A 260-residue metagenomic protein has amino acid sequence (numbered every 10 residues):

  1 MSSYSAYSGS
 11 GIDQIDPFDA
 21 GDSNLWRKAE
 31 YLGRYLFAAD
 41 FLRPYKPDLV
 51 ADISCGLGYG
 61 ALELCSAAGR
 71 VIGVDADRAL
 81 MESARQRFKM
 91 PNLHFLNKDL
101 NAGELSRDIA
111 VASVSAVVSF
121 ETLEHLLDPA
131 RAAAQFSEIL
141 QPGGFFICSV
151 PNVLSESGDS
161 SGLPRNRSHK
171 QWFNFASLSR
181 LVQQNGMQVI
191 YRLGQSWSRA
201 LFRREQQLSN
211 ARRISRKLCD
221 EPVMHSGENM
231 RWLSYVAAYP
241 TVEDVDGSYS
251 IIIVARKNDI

Functional and structural regions predicted by a protein language model:
M1-A112, A116, F120, A130-A133 (+5 more regions): Conserved N-terminal segment of class I S-adenosyl-L-methionine
E121-H125: A short His-aromatic
D128-P129, D159: Conserved catalytic-core motifs of eukaryotic protein kinase domains, centered on the activation segment
A130-P142: A short glycine-rich, Lys/Arg-flanked "PGG" loop and its adjoining helix->strand segment in the class I
C148-Q171, R180: Short, glycine-/aromatic-enriched active-site segment of Class I SAM-dependent methyltransferases
V153, W197-R199: Residue-level marker for beta-strand->alpha-helix junctions and adjacent short loops that shape enzyme
G158-G162, L201-Q207: Short aromatic-enriched loop/helix-cap "lid" or pocket-rim segments at secondary-structure transitions that line
L178-Q195: A SAM-dependent methyltransferase catalytic signature shared across enzymes that methylate proteins
